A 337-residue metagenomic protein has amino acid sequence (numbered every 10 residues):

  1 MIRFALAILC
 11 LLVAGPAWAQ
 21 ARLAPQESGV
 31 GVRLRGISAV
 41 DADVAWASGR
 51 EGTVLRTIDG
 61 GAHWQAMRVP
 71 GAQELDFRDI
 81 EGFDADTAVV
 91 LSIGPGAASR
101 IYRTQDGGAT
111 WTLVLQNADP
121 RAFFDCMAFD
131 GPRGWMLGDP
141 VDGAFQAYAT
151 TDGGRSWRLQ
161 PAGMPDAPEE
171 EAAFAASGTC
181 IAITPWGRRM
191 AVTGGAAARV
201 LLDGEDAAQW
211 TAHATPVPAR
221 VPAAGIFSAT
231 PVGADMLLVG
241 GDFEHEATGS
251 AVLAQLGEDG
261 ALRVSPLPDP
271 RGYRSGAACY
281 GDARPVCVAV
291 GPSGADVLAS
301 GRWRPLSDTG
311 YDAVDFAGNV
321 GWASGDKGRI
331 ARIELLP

Functional and structural regions predicted by a protein language model:
M1-A5: Bacterial N-terminal signal peptides that target proteins for export
Q20-P337: Residue-level hotspots at or immediately adjacent to binding/recognition sites across diverse folds
